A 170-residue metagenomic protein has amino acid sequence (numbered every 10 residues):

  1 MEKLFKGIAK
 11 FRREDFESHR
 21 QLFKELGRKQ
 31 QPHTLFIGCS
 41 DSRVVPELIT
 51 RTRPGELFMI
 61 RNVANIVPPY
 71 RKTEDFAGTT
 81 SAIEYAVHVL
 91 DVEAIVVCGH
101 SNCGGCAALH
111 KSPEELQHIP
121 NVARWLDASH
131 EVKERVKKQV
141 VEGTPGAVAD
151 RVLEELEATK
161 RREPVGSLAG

Functional and structural regions predicted by a protein language model:
M1-P32, N65-E93, G104-G170: Divalent-metal-activated hydrolytic enzyme cores
G27-P46: N-terminal low-complexity or amphipathic/hydrophobic leaders
H33-F36, E56-F58, E93-V96: Structural motif
I37-C39, R61, C98-H100: Short beta-strand segments
D41-R43, H100-G105: Gly/Ser/Thr-rich loops at beta-strand to alpha-helix junctions that form or flank small-molecule/cofactor-binding
R43-I66: Catalytic core of membrane glycerolipid acyltransferases/transacylases, capturing the structured, soluble-facing
